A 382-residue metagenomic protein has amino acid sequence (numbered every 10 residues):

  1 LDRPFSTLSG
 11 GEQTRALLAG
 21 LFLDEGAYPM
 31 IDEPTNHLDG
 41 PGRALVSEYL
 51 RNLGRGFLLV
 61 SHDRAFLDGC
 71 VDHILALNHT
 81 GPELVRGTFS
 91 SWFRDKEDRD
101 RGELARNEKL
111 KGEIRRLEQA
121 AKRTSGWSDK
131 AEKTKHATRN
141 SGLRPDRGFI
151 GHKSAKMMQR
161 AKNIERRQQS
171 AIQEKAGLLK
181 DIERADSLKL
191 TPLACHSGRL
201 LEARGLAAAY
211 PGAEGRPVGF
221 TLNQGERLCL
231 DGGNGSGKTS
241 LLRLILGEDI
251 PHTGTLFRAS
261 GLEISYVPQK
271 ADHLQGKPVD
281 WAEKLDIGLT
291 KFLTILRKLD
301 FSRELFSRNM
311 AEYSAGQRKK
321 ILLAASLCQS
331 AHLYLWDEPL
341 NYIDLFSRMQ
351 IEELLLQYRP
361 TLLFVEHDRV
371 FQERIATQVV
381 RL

Functional and structural regions predicted by a protein language model:
L1-E108, T191, C195-L382: ABC ATP-binding cassette signature C-motif
L1-G11, D95-P211: Coupling and communication elements adjacent to P-loop NTPase active sites across diverse families
